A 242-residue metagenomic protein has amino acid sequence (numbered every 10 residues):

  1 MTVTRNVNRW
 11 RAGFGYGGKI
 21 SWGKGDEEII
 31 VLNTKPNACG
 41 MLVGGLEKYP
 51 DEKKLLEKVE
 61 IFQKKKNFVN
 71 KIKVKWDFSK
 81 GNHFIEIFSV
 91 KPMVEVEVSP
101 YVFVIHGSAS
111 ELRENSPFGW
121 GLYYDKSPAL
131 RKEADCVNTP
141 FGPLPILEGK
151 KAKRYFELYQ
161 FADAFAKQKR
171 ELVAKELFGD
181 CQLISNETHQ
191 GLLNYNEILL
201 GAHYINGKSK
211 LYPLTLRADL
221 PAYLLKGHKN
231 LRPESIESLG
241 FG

Functional and structural regions predicted by a protein language model:
M1-C39, K54-K73, K80-F241: Domain-length cofactor-binding catalytic modules of enzymes
G44: Gly/Ser-rich oxyanion-binding loop with an adjacent helix/lid that shapes the negatively charged ligand pocket
E47-Y49: Short Lys/Arg-enriched alpha/beta "domain-start" segment
